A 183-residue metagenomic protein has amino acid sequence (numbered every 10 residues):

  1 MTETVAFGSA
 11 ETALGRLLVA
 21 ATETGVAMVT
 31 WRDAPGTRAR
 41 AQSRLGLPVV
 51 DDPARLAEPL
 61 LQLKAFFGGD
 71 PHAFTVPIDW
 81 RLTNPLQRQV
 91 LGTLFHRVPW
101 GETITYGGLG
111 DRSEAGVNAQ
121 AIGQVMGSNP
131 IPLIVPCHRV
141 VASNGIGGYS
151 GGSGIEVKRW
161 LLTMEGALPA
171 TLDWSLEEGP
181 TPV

Functional and structural regions predicted by a protein language model:
M1-G116, E165-V183: Basic nucleic-acid-binding alpha-helical/helix-turn surface characteristic of O6-alkylguanine DNA
V117-W160: Short glycine/serine-rich loop segments
